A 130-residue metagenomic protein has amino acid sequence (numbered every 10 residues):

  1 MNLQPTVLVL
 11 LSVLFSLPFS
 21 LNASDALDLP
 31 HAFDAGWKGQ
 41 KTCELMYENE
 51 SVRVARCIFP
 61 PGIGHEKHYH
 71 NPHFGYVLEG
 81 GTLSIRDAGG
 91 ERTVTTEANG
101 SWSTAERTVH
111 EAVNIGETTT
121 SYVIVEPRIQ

Functional and structural regions predicted by a protein language model:
M1-V9: Bacterial N-terminal signal peptides that target proteins for export
V9-P18: Bacterial N-terminal signal peptides
L21-A23: Boundary at the C-terminal end of the N-terminal hydrophobic targeting segment
G36-G64, P72-G75, I124-V125: A short glycine-rich, His/Asp/Glu-containing loop-to-beta-strand
G62-H65, S101-V113: Histidine-centered metal-chelating micro-motifs
H70-G89: Glycine- and acidic-residue-biased ligand/ion/polar-headgroup-sensing regions
G90-E106: Short acidic-glycine-tyrosine-enriched beta hairpin
R107-R128: Ligand-binding loop in jelly-roll beta-barrel domains
